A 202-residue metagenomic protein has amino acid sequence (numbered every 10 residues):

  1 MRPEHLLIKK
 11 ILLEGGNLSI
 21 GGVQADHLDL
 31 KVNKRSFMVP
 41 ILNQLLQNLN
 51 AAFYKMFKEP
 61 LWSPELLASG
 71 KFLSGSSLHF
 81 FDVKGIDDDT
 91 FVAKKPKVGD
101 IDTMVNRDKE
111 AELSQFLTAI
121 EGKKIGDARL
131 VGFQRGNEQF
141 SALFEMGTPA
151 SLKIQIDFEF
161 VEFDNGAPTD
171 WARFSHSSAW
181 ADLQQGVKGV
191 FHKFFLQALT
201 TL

Functional and structural regions predicted by a protein language model:
M1-G15: Short acidic, low-complexity intrinsically disordered linear motifs used for protein-protein interactions
E14, D100-D102, D157: Acidic side chains
E14-L73: Helical scaffold of the NTase/Pol beta-like nucleotidyltransferase catalytic core
G22, K34, D89-F91, G122 (+4 more regions): Intrinsic-disorder/low-complexity loop/linker signature
V39-Y54, V105-E159: Metal-dependent nucleotidyltransferase catalytic core
F53-S114: Active-site nucleotide-donor binding segment shared across nucleotidyl transfer reactions
K55-P60, K123-G126, A198-L202: Structural alpha-beta junctions
M146, A150-L202: Catalytic cores of NTP-dependent nucleotidyl/adenyl transfer enzymes across multiple folds
